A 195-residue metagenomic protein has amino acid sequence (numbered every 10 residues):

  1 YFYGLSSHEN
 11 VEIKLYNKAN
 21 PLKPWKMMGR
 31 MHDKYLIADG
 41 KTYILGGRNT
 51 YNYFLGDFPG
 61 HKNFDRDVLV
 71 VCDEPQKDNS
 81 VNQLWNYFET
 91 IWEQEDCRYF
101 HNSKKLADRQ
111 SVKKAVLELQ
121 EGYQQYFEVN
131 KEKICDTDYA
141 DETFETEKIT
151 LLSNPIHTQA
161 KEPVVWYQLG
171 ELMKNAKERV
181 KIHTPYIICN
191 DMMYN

Functional and structural regions predicted by a protein language model:
Y1-K14, K18-K34, A38-N195: Charged, low-complexity intrinsically disordered terminal segments
